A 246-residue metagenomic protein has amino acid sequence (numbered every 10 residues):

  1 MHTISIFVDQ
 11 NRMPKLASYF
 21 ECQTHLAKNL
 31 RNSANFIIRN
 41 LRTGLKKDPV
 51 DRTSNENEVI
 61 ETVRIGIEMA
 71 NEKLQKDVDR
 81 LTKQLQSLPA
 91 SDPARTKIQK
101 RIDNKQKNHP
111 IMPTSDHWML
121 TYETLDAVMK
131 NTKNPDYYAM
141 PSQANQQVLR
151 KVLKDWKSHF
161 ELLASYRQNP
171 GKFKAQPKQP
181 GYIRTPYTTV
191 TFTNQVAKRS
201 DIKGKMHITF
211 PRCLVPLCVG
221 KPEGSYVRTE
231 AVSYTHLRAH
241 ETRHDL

Functional and structural regions predicted by a protein language model:
M1-R238: Nucleic-acid substrate recognition interfaces
H236-A239, R243-L246: Single conserved hydrophobic/aromatic residue that forms the stacking wall/gate of nucleotide- or nucleobase-binding
